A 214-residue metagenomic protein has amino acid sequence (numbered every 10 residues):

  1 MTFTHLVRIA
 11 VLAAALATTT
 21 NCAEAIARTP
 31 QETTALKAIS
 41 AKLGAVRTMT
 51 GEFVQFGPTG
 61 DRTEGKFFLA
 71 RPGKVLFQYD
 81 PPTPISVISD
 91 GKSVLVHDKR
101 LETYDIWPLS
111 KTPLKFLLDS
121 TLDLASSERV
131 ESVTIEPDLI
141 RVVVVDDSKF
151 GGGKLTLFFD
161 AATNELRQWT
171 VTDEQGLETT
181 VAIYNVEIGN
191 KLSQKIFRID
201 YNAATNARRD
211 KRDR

Functional and structural regions predicted by a protein language model:
M1-V11: Bacterial N-terminal signal peptides that target proteins for export
L16-E24: C-terminal segment of classical bacterial N-terminal signal peptides
A25-V46: Short N-terminal segments immediately surrounding and downstream of signal-peptide cleavage
A41-G60: A short, Trp-centered hydrophobic/proline-enriched beta-strand micro-motif
L43, P113-A125: Short, solvent-exposed helix-to-loop capping segments enriched in aromatics
V46-T48, R62-E64, A70-P72, P82 (+5 more regions): Extracytoplasmic
K66-F116, T179-T180: An acidic-aromatic
A125-S127, E131, I135-R214: Gly/Pro-enriched, hydrophobic low-complexity segments that function as extracytoplasmic propeptides/linkers
